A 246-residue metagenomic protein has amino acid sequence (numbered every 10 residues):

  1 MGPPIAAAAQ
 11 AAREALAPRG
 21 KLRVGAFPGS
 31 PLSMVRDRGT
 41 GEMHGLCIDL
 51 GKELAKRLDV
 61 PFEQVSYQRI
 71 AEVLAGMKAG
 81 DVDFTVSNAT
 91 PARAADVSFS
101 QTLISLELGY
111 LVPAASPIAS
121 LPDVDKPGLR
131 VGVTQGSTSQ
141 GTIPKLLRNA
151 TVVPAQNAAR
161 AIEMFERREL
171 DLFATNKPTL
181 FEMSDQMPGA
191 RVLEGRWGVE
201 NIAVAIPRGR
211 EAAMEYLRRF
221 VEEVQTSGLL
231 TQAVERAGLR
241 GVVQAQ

Functional and structural regions predicted by a protein language model:
M1-A7, G45-R57, S116-P122, G128-R130 (+4 more regions): Extended ligand-binding regions for polar small-molecule ligands
G2-N88, P154, S227, R236: Extracytoplasmic small-molecule ligand-binding "clamshell" domains of the periplasmic binding protein/Venus flytrap
G20-P28, M43-H44, P122-S139, T151-V152: Short loop->beta-strand "edge-of-pocket" segments that line small-molecule binding or catalytic clefts across diverse
G25, D83-S87, D171-N176, R191: Paired acidic/hydrophobic, glycine-rich loop segments that form the ligand-binding mouth/hinge of periplasmic-binding
A26-P28, S66-R69, L103, A114 (+5 more regions): A mature extracytoplasmic/lumenal domain signature
P28, I104-A115, K177, F181-E222 (+1 more regions): Periplasmic-binding protein-like
G29-L32, I70-E72, F84, A89-A94 (+6 more regions): Solvent-exposed loop/turn segments at secondary-structure junctions within structured extracellular/periplasmic domains
I48, K52, K56, P61-D125 (+1 more regions): Acidic, polar ligand-binding/catalytic clefts
